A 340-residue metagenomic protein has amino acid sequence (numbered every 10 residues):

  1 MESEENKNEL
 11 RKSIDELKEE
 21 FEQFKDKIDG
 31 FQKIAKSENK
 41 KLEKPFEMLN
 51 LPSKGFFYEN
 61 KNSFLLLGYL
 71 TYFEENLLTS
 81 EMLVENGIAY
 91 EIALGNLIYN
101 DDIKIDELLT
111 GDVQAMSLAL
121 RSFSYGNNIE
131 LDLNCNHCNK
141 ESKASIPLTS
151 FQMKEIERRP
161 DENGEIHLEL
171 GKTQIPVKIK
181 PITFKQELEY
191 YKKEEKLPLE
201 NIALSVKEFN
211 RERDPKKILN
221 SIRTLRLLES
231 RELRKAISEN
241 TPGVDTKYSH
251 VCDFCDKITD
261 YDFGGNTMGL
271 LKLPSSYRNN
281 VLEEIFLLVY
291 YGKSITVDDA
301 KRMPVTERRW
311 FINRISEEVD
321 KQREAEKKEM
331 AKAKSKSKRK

Functional and structural regions predicted by a protein language model:
E2-Q23, K27-K36, K41-A333, S337-K340: An amphipathic, hydrophobic-aromatic interaction surface with interspersed Lys/Arg that forms lipid/phosphate-bearing
